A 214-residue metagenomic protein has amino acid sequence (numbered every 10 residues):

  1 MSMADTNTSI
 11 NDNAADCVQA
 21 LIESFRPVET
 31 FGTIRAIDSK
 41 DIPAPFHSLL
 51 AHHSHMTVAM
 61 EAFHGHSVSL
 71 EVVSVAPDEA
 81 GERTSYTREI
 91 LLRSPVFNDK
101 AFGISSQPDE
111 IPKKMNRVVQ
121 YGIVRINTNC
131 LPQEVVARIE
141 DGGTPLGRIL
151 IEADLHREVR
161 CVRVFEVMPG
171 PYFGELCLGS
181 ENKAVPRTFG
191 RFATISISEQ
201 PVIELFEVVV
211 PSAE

Functional and structural regions predicted by a protein language model:
S2-E214: Composition-driven recognition of glycine/serine/threonine/acidic- and proline-rich low-complexity segments and repeats
